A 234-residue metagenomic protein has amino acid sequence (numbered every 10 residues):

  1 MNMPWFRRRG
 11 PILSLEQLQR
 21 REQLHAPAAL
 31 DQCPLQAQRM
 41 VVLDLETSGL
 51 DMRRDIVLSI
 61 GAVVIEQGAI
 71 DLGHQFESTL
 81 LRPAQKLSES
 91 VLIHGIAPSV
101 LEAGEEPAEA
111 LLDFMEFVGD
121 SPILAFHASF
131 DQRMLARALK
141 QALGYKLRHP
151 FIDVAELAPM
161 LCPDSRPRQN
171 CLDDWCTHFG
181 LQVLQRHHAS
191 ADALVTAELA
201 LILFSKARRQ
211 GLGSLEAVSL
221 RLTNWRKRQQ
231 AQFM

Functional and structural regions predicted by a protein language model:
N2-L30, L199-M234: Acidic two-metal-ion nuclease catalytic site recognized across multiple nuclease folds, prominently DnaQ/RNase D-T
W5-A136, K140, R148, T177-H187: Conserved non-catalytic scaffold segment of RNase H-like nuclease domains
A138-Q141, M160, H178, I202-K206: Active-site catalytic microenvironments for nucleophilic, acid-base chemistry
G144-I152: Short hydrophobic/aromatic-enriched beta-strand-loop microsegments
I152-P167: Short alpha-helix plus adjacent loop in nuclease-associated cores
S165-L181: A polyampholytic, Gly/Pro-enriched intrinsically disordered region
H188-L199: Acidic, divalent-metal-coordinating active-site segment for phosphoryl/phosphodiester hydrolysis, typified by short
